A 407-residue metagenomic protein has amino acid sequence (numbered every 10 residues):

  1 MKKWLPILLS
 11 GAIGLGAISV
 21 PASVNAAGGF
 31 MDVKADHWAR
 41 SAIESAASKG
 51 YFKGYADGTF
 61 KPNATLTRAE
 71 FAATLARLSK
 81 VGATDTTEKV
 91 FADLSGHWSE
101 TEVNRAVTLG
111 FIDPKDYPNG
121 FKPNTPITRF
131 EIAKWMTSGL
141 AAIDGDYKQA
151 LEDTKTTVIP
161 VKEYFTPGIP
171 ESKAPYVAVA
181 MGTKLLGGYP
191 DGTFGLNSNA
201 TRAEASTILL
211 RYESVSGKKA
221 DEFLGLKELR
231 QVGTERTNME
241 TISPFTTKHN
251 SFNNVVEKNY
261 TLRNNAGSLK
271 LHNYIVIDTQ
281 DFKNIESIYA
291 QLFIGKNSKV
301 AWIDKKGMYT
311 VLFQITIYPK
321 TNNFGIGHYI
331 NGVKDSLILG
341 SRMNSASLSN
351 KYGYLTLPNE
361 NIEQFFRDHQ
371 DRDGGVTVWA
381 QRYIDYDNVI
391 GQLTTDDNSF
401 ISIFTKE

Functional and structural regions predicted by a protein language model:
K2-W38, K53-T65, A76-T101, T108-I127 (+8 more regions): Feature responds to low-complexity, polar/acidic, surface-exposed segments characteristic of secreted/exported proteins
I43-A46, F71, L75, A106 (+1 more regions): A short amphipathic alpha-helical interaction element
I288-V311: Short, solvent-exposed beta-strand/turn "edge" segments of beta-rich domains on protein surfaces
V311-K320: Short, well-ordered beta-strand segments enriched in hydrophobic/aromatic residues
G325-I326, G332-F400, F404-E407: Short, solvent-exposed, Trp/other aromatic-anchored flexible loops in extracytoplasmic proteins
